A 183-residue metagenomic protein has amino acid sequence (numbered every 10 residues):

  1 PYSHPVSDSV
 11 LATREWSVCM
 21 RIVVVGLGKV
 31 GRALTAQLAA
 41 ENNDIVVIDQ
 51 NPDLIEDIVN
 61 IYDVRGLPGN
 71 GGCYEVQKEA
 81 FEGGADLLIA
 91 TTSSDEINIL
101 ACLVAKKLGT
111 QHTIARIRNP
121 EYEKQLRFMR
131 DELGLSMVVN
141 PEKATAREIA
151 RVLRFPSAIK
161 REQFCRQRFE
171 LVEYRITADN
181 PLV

Functional and structural regions predicted by a protein language model:
S9-V183: Cytosolic regulatory regions of ion transport systems
